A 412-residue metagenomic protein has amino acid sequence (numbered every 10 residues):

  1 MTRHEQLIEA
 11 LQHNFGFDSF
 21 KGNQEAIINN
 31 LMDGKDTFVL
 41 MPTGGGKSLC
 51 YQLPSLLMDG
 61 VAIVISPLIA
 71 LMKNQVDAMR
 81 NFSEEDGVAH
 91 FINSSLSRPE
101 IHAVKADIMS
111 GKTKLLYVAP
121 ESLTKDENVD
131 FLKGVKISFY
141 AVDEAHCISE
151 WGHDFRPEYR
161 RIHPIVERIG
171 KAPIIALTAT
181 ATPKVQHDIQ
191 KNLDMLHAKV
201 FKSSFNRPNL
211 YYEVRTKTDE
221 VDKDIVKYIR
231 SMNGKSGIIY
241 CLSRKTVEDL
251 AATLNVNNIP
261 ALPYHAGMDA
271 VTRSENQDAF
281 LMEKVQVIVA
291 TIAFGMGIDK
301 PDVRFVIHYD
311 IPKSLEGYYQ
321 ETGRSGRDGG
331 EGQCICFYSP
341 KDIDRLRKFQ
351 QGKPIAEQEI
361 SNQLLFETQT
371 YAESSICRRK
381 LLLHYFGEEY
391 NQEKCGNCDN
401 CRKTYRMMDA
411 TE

Functional and structural regions predicted by a protein language model:
M1-R3: Basic/polar N-terminal segments that are highly enriched at the extreme N-terminus, encompassing both cleavable
E5-N14, D18-G22, A26-F38, P42-S48 (+5 more regions): Helicase motor core with emphasis on the C-terminal RecA-like subdomain
A70: Conserved Rossmann-like nucleotide-cofactor binding loop
I174-T182, Q369-I376, L383: Conserved coupling/interface region of RecA-like P-loop/ASCE motor cores
E373-E412: Cys/His-rich short segments
